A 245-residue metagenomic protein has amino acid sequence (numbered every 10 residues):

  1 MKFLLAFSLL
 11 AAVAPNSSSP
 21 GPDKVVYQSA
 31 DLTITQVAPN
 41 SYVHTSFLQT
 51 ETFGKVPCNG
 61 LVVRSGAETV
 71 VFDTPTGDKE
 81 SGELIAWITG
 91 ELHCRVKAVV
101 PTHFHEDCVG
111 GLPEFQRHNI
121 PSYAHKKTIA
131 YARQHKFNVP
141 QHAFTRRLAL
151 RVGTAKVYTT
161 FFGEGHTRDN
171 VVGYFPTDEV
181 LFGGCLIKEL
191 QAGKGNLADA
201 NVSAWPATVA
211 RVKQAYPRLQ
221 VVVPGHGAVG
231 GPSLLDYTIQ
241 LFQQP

Functional and structural regions predicted by a protein language model:
K2-A12: Bacterial N-terminal signal peptides
P15-Q28: Sec-dependent signal peptide cleavage junction
Q28-D31, Q36-V37, H118, Y123-G163 (+2 more regions): Metallo-beta-lactamase
V37-I85, V172-C185: Conserved beta-strand hairpin/beta-sheet module of binuclear metal-dependent hydrolase folds, prominently
N40, V63, D73, H103 (+8 more regions): Divalent metal-coordination and catalytic microenvironments
G60, S81-I85, V109-L112, P206-V209 (+1 more regions): Extracytoplasmic/secreted envelope proteins and their assembly/folding machinery, especially bacterial periplasmic
A67-V70, K79-Y123, R218-Q220: Active-site metal-binding motif and surrounding structural segment of the metallo-beta-lactamase
E68-T69, T76-G77, T160-G165, D169-Y237: Metallo-beta-lactamase
